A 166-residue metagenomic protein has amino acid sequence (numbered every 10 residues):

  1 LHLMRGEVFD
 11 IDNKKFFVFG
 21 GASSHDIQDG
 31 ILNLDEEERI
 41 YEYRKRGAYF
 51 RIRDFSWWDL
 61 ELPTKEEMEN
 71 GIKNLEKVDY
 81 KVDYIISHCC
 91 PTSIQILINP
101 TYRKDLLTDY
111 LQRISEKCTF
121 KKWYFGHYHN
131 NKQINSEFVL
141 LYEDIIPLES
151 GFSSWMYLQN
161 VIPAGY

Functional and structural regions predicted by a protein language model:
L1, K77-D83, R113-K122: A structural motif corresponding to the C-terminal end of an alpha-helix and its immediate exit/capping segment
L1-D12, V18: Metallo-beta-lactamase
L3-R5, E69-N74, T108-L111: A generic local structural motif
R5, F19, S87-H88, F125-H127: Short His-Asn-centered micro-motif
F9, S23, H129: Short, flexible micro-motifs
D12-T101: Active-site-proximal loop/helix segment associated with metal-binding centers of metalloenzymes
E67, V161-Y166: A short C-terminal boundary segment appended to hydrolase-like catalytic domains
C90-I162: Conserved beta-sheet core of the metallophosphoesterase superfamily
